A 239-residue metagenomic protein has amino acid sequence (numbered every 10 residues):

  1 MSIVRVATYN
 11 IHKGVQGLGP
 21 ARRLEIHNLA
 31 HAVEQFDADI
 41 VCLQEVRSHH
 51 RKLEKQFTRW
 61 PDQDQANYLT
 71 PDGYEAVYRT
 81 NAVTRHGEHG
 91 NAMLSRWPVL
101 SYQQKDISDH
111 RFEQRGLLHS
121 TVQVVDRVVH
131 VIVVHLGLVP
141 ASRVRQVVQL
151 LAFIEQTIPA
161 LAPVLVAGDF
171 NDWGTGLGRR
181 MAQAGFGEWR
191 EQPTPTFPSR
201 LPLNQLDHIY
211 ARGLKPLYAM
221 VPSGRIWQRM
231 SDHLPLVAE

Functional and structural regions predicted by a protein language model:
M1-D72, V83-N91, V148-Q149: N-terminal, active-site-proximal structural segment of metallo-dependent hydrolase catalytic domains
M1-V6, H89-N91, S95-S101, E113-V133: Beta-strand-turn-beta hairpins that frame and shape the catalytic cleft of phosphate-ester-processing enzymes
V4, D39-I40, V129, P163-L165 (+1 more regions): Short, Asp-centered acidic motifs that coordinate Mg2+ and/or phosphate in catalytic or ligand-binding sites
Y9-I11, E45-V46, V134-L136, P163 (+2 more regions): Active-site metal-binding loops of divalent metal-dependent hydrolases
K13-Q16, S48-R51, T84-G87, V139-S142 (+3 more regions): Active-site environment of divalent metal-dependent phosphoester hydrolases
P71-G73, H86-S101, P202-L217: Conserved beta strand-loop-helix elements of the APE1-like EEP
Q104, T121, A152-L165, F170-E239: Metal-dependent phosphoester-hydrolase catalytic domains
S142-I154: Alpha-helical scaffold elements lining the catalytic groove of polysaccharide deacetylases
